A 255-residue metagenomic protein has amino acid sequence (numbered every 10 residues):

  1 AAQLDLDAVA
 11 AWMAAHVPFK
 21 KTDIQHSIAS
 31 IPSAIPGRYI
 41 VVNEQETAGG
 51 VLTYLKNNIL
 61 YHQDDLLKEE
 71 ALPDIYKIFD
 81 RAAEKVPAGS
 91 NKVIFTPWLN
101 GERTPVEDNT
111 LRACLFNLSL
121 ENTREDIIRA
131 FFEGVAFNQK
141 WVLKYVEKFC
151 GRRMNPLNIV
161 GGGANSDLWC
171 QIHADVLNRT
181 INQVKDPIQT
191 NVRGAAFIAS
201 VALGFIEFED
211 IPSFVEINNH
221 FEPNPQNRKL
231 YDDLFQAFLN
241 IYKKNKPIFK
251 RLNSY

Functional and structural regions predicted by a protein language model:
A1-V160, N165-Y255: Active-site core segments that coordinate phosphate-bearing ligands/cofactors across diverse enzyme families
